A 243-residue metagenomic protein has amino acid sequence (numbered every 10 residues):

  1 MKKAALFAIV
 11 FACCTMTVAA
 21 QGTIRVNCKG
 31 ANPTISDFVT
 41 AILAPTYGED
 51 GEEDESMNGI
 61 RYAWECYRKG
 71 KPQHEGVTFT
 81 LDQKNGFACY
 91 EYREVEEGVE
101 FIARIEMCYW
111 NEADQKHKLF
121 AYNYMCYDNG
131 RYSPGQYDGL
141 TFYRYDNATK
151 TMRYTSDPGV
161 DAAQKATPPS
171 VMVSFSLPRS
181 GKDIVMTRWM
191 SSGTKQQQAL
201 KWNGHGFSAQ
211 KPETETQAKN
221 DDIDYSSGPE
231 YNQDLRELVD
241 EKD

Functional and structural regions predicted by a protein language model:
M1-A4, Q21: Positively charged n-region of N-terminal signal peptides that target proteins for export
A4-C14: Sec-dependent N-terminal signal peptides
M16-A20: Sec/Tat signal peptide C-region and signal peptidase I cleavage site
Q21-E112: Terminal domain-start segments
C89-Y92, A121-D128, I184-S191: Short beta-strand segments that buttress and anchor functional surface loops
E100-I105, F120, N129-R131, G135-L140 (+2 more regions): Short, surface-exposed coil-to-beta transition loops
H117-D157: Mid-length scaffold segments of soluble, non-membrane domains
T151-D243: Short aromatic loop motif centered on NTY/YTY
